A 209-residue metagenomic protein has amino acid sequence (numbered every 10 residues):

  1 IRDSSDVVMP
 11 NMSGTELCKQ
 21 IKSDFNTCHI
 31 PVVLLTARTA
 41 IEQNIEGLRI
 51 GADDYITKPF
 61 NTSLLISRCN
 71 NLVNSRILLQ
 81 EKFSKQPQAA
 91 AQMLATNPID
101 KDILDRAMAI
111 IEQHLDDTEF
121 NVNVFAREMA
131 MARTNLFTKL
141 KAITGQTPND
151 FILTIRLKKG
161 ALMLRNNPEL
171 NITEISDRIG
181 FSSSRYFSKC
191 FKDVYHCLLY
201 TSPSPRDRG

Functional and structural regions predicted by a protein language model:
I1-S4, Y200-D207: Conserved small/polar residues in nucleotide/adenosyl-binding loops
M9, G47: Receiver (REC) domain active-site loop signature in two-component systems and cognate sites in sensor histidine kinases
P10, K19, C28, A40 (+2 more regions): The feature encodes the CheY-like receiver
F60-C69, V73: C-terminal output helix
A142-S182: Terminal helix-turn-helix DNA-binding modules in bacterial transcription factors
